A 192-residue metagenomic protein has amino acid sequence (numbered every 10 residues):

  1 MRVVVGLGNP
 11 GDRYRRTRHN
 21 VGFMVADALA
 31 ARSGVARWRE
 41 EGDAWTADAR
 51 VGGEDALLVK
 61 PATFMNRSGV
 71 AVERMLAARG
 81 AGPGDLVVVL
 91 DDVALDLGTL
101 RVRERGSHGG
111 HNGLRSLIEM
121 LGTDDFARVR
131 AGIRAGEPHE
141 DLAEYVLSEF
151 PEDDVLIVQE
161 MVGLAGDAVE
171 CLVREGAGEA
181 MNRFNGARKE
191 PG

Functional and structural regions predicted by a protein language model:
M1-R105, L114-V129, G136-D141, S148 (+2 more regions): Nucleotide and nucleotide-moiety/phosphate-recognizing core
D153: Electrostatically charged, flexible surface regions
